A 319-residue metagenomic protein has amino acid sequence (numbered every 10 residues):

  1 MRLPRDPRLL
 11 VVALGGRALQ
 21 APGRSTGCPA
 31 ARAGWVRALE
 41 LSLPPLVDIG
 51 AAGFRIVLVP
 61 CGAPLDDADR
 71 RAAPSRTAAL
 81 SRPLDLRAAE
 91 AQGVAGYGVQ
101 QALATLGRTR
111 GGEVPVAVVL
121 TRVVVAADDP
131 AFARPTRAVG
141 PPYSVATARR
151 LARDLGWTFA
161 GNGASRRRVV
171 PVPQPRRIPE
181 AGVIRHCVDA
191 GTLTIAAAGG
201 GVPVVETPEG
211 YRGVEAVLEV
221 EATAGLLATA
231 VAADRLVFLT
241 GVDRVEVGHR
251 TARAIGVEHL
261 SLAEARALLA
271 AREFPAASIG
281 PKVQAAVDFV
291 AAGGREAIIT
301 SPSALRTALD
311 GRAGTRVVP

Functional and structural regions predicted by a protein language model:
R2-P319: C-terminal catalytic "cap/lid" subdomain
